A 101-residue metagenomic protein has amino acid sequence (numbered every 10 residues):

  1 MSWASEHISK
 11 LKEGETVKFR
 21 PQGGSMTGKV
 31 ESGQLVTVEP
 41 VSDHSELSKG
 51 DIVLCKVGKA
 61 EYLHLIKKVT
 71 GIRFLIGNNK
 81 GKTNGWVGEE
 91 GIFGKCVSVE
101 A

Functional and structural regions predicted by a protein language model:
M1-A101: Extended hydrophobic leader/signal-anchor segments used for secretion and membrane insertion
